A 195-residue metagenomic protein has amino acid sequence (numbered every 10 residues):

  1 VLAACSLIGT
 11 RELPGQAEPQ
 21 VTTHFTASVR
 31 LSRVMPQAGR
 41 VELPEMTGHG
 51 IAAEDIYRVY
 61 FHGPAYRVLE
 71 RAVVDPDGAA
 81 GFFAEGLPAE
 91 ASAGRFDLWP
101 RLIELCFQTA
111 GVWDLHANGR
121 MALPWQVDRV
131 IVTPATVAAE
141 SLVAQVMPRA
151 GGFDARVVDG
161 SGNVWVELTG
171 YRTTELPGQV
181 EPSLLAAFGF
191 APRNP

Functional and structural regions predicted by a protein language model:
V1-P195: Acyl-thioester-processing domains in fatty-acid/polyketide/NRPS systems
